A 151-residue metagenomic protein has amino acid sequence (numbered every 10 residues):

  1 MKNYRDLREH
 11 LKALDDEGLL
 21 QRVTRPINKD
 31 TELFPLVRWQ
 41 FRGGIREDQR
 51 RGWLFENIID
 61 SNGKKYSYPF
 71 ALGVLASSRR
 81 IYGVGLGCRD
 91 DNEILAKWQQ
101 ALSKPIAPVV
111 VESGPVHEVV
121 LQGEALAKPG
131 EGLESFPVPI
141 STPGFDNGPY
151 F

Functional and structural regions predicted by a protein language model:
M1-F151: Extended, highly charged
